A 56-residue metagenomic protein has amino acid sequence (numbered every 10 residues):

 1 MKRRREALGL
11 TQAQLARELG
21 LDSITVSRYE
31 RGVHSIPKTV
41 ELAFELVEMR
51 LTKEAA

Functional and structural regions predicted by a protein language model:
M1-Q14, A43: Short basic helix-loop element that most often maps to the first helix and adjoining turn of HTH DNA-binding modules
E6, V26-S27, V47, T52: Generic ordered-secondary-structure signal
A7-L10, R17, V33-I36, A55: Intrinsically disordered, low-complexity segments enriched in polar/charged small residues
G9-S27: Short alpha-helical DNA-recognition segment
S35-A56: DNA major-groove recognition helix of helix-turn-helix/homeodomain DNA-binding modules
